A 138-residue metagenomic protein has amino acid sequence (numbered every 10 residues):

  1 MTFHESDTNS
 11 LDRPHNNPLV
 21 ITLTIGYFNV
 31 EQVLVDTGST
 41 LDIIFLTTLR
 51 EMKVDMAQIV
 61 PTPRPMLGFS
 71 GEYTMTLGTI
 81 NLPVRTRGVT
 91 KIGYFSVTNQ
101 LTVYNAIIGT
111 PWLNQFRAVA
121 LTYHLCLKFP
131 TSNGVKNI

Functional and structural regions predicted by a protein language model:
M1-I138: Short linear "hotspot" motifs
